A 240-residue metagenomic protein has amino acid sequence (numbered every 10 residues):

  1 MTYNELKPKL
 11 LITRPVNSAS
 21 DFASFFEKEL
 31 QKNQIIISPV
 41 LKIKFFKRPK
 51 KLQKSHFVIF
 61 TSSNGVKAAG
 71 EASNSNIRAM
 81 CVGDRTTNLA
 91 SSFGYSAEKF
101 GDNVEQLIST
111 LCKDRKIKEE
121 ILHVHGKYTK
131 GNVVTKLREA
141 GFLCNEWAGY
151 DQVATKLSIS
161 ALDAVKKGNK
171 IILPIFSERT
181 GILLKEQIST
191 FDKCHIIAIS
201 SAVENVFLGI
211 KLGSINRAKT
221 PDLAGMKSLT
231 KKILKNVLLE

Functional and structural regions predicted by a protein language model:
M1-E240: Signature of uroporphyrinogen-III synthase
